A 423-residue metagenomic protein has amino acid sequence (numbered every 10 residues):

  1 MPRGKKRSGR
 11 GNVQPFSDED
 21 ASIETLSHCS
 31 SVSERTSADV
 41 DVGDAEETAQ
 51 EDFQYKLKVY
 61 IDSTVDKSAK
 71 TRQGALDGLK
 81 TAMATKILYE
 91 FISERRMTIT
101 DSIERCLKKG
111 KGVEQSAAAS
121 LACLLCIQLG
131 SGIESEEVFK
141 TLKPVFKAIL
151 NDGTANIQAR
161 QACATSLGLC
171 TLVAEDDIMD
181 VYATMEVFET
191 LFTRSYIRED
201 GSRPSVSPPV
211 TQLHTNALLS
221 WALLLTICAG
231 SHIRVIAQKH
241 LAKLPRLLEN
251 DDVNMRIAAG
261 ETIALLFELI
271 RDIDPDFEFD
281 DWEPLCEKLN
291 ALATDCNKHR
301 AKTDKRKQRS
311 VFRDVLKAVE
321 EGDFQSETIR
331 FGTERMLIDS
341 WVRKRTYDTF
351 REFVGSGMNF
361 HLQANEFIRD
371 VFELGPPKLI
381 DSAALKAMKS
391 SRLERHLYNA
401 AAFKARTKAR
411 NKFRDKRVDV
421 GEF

Functional and structural regions predicted by a protein language model:
M1-K86, L385-F423: N-terminal "cap/leader" segments of large eukaryotic alpha-helical scaffolds
M1-P15, T294-F423: Long C-terminal extensions of eukaryotic subunits of large macromolecular complexes
Q50-K58, I92-I103, E134-K147, D177-E189 (+3 more regions): Core helices of alpha-solenoid repeat scaffolds
I61-T64, G78-K86, A118-G130, F146-I149 (+6 more regions): Hydrophobic residues within the alpha-helices of tandem HEAT/HEAT-like
D62-T71, S102-S116, A148-A159, R194-I197 (+5 more regions): Short coil/turn segments at helix-helix junctions and helix-capping linkers within large alpha-helical proteins
A84-F91, C126-V138, N151-A155, A159 (+6 more regions): Flexible helix-coil junctions and inter-repeat linker/turn elements that act as hinges within alpha-solenoid scaffolds
I92-A164: Helix-rich alpha-solenoid scaffolding regions
N250-F331: Active-site/pore-lining binding-face segments in mid-to-C-terminal subdomains
